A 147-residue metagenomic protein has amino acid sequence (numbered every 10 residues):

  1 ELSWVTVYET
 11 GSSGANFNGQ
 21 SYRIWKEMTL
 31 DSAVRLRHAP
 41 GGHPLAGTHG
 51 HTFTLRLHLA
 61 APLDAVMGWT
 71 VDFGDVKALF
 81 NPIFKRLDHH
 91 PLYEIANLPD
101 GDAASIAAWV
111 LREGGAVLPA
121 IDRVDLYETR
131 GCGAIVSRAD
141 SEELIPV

Functional and structural regions predicted by a protein language model:
E1-V147: Charge-rich, low-complexity N-terminal segments
